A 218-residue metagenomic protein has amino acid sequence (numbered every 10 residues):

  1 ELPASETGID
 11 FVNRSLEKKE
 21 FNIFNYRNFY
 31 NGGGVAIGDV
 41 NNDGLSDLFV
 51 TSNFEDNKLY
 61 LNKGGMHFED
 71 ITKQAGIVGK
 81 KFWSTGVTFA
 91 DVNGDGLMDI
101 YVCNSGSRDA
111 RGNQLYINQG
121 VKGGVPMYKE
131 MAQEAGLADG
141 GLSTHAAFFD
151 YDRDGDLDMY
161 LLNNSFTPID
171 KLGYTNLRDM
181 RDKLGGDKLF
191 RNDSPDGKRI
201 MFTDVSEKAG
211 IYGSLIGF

Functional and structural regions predicted by a protein language model:
E1-F218: Beta-propeller-forming repeat regions
